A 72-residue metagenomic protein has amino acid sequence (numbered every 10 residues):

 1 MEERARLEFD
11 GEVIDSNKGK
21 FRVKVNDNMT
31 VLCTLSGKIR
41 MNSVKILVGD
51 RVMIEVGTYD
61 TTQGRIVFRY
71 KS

Functional and structural regions predicted by a protein language model:
M1-F9, R69: Short boundary/loop segments of OB/S1/cold-shock single-stranded nucleic-acid-binding domains
G11-V13, L35, I66: Conserved hydrophobic positions within beta-strands
K18-V23: Short aromatic-glycine-enriched beta-strand elements
M29, G57-T58: Short beta-rich binding modules
M29-S36: A short macromolecule-binding patch
I39-M53: Short nucleic-acid-contacting surface segments enriched for D/E, G, S/T with interspersed K/R
T58-S72: OB-fold/S1-family single-stranded nucleic acid-binding modules
